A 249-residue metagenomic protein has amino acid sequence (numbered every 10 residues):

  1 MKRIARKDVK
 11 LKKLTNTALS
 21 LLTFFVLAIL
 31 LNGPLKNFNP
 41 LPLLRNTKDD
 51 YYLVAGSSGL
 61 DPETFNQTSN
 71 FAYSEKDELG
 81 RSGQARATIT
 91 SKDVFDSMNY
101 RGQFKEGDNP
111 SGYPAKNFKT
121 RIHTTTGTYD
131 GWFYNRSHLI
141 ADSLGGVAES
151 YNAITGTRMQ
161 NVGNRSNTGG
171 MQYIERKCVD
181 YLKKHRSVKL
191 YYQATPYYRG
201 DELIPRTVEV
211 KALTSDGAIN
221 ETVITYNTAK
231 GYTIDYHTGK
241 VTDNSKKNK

Functional and structural regions predicted by a protein language model:
M1-L14: N-terminal Lys/Arg-rich, disordered targeting/topogenic segments
R3-R6, L41, G107-G112: Intrinsically disordered, low-complexity segments of exported/surface proteins
V9, F38-P40, N244: Short linear motifs in intrinsically disordered/low-complexity regions
N16-G33: Hydrophobic membrane-insertion alpha-helices, especially the h-region of bacterial N-terminal signal peptides
L35-F71: N-terminal, intrinsically disordered, polar/charged segments of Gram-positive cell-envelope systems that serve as
T68-F71, E75-K249: Domain-level detector of nuclease and nuclease-like folds in predominantly extracellular/periplasmic contexts
